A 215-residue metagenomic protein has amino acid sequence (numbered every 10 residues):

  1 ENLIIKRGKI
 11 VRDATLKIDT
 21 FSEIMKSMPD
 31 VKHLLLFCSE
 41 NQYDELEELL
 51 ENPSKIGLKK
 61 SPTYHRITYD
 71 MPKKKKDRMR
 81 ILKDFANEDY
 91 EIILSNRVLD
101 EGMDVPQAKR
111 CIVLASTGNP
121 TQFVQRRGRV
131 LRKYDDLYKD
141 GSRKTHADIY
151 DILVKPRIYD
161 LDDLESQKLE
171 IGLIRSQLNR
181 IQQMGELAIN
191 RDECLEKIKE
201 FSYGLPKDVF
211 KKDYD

Functional and structural regions predicted by a protein language model:
E1-L49: Conserved strand-helix element at the start of the C-terminal RecA-like helicase core
K9-T20, D77, L169-S176: Soluble or luminal CAZymes and related metallo-dependent hydrolases
M28, N52-K59, K133-S142: Alpha-helix termini
H33-F37, Q42-E101, Q122: Conserved helicase ATPase core of P-loop NTP-dependent helicases/translocases
S39, Y69, S116, I152-V154: Cofactor-binding loop segments of dinucleotide-utilizing enzymes, especially the Rossmann-like FAD- and NAD(P)+-binding
E91-T117, Q122-L131, H146-I152: A short beta-strand element within the Helicase C-terminal
T121-V124, R132-Y214: A conserved SF2-helicase RecA2
